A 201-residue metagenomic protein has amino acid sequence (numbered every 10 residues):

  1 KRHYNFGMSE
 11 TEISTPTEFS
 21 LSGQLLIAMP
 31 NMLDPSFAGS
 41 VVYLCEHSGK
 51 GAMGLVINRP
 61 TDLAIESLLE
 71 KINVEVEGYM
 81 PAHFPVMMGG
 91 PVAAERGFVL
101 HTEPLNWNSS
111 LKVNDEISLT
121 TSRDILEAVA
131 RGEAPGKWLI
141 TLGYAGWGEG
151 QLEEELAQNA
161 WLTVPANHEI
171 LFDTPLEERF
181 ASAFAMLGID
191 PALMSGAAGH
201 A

Functional and structural regions predicted by a protein language model:
K1-G7: Short, Lys/Arg-enriched N-terminal segments with co-localized hydrophobic residues within the first ~10-30 amino acids
M8-I140, A145-A201: A short aromatic-anchored loop/beta-hairpin motif
